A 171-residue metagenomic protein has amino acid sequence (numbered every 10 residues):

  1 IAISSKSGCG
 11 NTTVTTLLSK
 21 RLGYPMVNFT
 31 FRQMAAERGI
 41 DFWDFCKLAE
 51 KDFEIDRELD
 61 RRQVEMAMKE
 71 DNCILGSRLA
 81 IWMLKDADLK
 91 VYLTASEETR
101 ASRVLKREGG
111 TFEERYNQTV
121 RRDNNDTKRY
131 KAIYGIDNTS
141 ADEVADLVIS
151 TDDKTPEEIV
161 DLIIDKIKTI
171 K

Functional and structural regions predicted by a protein language model:
I3-L18: Glycine-rich phosphate-binding P-loop
P25-L84, E97-E98, G109-E114, N124: ATP-dependent small-molecule kinase phosphotransfer cores that center on conserved nucleotide phosphate-binding segments
D71-N72, D88, D146: Conserved acidic residues
I81-A87, T139-E143: Short loop/helix-cap segments at secondary-structure boundaries that form the rim of catalytic
R100-V104: Acidic donor-binding loop at a coil-to-helix junction in glycosyltransferase catalytic cores that engages
F112-L162: Small-molecule kinase domains that catalyze NTP-dependent phosphoryl transfer to phosphate-bearing small molecules
L162-I170: C-terminal alpha-helix
